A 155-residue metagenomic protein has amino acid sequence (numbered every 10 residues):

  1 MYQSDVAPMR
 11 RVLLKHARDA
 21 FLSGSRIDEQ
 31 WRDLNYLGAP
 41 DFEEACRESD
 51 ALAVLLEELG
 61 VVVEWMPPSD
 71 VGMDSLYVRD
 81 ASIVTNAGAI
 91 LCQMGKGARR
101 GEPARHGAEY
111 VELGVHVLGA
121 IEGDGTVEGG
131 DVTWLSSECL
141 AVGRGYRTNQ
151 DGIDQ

Functional and structural regions predicted by a protein language model:
M1-Q155: The feature marks the mature, well-folded catalytic cores of soluble enzymes
